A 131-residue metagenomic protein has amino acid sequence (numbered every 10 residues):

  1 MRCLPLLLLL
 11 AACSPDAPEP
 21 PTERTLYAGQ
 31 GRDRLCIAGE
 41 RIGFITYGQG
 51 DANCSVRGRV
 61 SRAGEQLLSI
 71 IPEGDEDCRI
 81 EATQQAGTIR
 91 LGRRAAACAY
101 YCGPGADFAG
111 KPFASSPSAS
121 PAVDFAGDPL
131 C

Functional and structural regions predicted by a protein language model:
M1-L7: Sec-dependent signal peptide recognition, specifically the positively charged N-region followed immediately by
L10-A12: C-terminal motif of bacterial Sec signal peptides marking the signal peptidase cleavage site
S14-D16: Bacterial signal peptide processing site
E19-R34, R41, L67, F108-C131: Tryptophan-anchored aromatic micro-motifs
Q30-G64, L130: N-terminal glycine/threonine-rich, aromatic-flanked beta-hairpin/loop signature
G48-A95: Contiguous, well-ordered beta-strand patches that form the walls/edges of small beta-barrel/beta-sandwich domains
C78-G127: Surface-exposed, polar helix/loop patches in the mature regions of secreted/periplasmic/lumenal proteins that form
